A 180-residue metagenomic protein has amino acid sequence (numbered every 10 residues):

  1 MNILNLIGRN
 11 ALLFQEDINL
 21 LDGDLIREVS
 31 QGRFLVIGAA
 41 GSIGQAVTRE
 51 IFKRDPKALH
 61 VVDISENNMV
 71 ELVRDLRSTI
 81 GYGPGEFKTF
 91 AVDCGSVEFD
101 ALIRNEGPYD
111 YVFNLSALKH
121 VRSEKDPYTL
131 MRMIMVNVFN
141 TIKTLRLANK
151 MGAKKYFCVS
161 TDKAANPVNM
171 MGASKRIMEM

Functional and structural regions predicted by a protein language model:
G8-G32: A short, basic/flexible loop-to-alpha-helix module at the beginning of a structural domain
Q31, P108-Y109, A153: Local beta-strand N-terminus motif with an aromatic residue
R33, A40: Conserved glycine-rich cofactor-binding loop
I43: Hydrophobic/small residue at the entry helix of a nucleotide-binding pocket
A46, E50-V61, R77, V92-I134 (+1 more regions): NAD(P)H-binding glycine-rich loop region in Rossmannoid oxidoreductase-like domains and their noncatalytic homologs
D63-N68: Helix N-cap at the beta1-alpha1 junction of Rossmann-like dinucleotide-binding domains, i.e., the first residues
L72-P84: Short, conserved SAM-binding/catalytic segment of Class I S-adenosyl-L-methionine-dependent methyltransferases
N114, L118-M135, F139-R176: Conserved Rossmann-fold NAD(P)-dependent oxidoreductase catalytic core, especially the SDR/UDP-sugar
